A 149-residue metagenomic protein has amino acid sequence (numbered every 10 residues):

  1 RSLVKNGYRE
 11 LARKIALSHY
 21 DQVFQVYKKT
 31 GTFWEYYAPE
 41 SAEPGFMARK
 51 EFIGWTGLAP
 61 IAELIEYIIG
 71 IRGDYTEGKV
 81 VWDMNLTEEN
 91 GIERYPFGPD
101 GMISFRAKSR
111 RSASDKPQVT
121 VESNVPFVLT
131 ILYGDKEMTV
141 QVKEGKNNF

Functional and structural regions predicted by a protein language model:
S2-F149: Non-catalytic C-terminal accessory modules of carbohydrate-active enzymes
